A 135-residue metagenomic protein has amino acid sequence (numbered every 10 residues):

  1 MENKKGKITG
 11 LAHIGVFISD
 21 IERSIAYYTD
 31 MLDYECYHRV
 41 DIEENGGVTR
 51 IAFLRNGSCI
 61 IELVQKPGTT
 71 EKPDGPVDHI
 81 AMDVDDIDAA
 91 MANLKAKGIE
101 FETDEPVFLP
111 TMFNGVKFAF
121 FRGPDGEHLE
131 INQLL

Functional and structural regions predicted by a protein language model:
M1-E22, V77-I80, L135: N-terminal beta-strand motif that seeds the catalytic metal site of vicinal oxygen chelate
E2-K7, K95-L135: Vicinal oxygen chelate
F17-C59, M112: Core segments of cupin and vicinal oxygen chelate
D30-M31, N93-K97: Short amphipathic alpha-helices in soluble, non-transmembrane regions that often serve as interface/regulatory elements
G57-I60, D125-E127: Short acidic/polar mixed-charge low-complexity motifs
L63-K66, T70-G75, I80-D83: Helix-adjacent hinge/juxtasegments
I87-N93: Short amphipathic alpha-helices within nucleic acid-binding modules
